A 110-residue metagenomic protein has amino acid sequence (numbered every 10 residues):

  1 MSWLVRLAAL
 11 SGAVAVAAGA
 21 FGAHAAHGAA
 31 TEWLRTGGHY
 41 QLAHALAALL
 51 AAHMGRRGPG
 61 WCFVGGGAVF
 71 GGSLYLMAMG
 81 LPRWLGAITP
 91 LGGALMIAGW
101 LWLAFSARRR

Functional and structural regions predicted by a protein language model:
M1-R110: Polytopic transmembrane helical bundles with strong interfacial aromatic enrichment
